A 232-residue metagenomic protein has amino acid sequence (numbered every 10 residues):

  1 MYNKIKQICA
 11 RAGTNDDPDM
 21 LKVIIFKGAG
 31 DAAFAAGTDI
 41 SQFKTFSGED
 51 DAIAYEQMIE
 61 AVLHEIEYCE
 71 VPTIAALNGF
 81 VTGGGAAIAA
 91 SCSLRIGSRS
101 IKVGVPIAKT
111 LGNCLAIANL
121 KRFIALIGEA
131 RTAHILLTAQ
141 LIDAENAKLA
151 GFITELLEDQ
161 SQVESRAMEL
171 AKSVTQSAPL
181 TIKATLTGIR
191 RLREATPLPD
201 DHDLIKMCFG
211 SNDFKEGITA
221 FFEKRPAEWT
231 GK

Functional and structural regions predicted by a protein language model:
M1-K27, H64: Conserved CoA-thioester-binding segment of acyl-CoA-metabolizing enzymes
N3, A10-R11, I96-I101, I153-P199 (+3 more regions): C-terminal long alpha-helix characteristic of the crotonase
M20, K27-E65, L111: Glycine- (often His-adjacent) and acidic-residue-rich active-site loop that binds/positions the CoA thioester
V62, I66, A76, T82-L136 (+3 more regions): CoA-thioester-processing core
L94, H134, T138-Q140, N146 (+2 more regions): Well-ordered beta-strand positions
T219-K232: Terminal low-complexity tails and localization/encapsulation signals of metabolic enzymes
